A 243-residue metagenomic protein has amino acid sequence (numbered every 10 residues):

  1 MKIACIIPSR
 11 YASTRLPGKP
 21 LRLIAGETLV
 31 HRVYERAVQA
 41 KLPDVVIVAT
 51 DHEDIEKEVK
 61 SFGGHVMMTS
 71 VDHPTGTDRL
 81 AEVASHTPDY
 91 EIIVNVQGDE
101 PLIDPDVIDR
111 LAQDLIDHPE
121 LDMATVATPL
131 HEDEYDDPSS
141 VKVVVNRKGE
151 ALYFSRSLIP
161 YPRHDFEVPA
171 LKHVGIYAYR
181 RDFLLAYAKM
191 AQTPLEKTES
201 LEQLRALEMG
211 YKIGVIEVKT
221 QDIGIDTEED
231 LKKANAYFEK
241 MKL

Functional and structural regions predicted by a protein language model:
K2-T50: N-terminal glycine-rich phosphate-binding loop and ensuing alpha1 helix
C5, V46-V48, I93, A151 (+1 more regions): Hydrophobic/aromatic residues located in beta-strands of well-ordered beta-sheets within soluble catalytic
P43, D89-Y90, H118-L121, Y211: Short, high-confidence coil segments that cap the C-terminus of an alpha-helix and link into the following beta-strand
I47, E53-Q113: Short phosphate-binding loop-to-helix
T50-D51, I103, Y179, D226: A conserved hydrophobic position in a structured secondary element of the catalytic/binding core that shapes
I103-T193: Conserved core of the sugar-phosphate nucleotidyltransferase
V168-L243: Conserved alpha/beta core of the MobA/IspD/sugar-nucleotide pyrophosphorylase nucleotidyltransferase superfamily
